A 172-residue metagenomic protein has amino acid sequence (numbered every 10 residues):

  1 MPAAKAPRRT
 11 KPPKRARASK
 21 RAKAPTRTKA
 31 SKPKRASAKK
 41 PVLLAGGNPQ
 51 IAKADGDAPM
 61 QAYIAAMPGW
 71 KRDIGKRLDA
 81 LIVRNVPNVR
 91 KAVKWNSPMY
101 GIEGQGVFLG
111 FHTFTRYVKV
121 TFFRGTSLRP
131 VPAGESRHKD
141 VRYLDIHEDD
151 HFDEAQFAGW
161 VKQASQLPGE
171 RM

Functional and structural regions predicted by a protein language model:
P2-M172: Charge-dense, helix-prone N-terminal extensions
